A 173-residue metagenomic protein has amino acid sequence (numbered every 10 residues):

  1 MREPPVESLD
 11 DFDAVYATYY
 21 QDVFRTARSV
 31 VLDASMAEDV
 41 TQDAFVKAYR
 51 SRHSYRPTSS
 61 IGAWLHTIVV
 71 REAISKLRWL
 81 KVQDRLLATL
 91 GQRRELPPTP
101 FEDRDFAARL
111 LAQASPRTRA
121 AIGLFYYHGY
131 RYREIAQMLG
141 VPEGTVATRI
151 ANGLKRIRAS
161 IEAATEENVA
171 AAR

Functional and structural regions predicted by a protein language model:
R2-R25, E38-T41, Y49, R119: A short, charge-rich alpha-helical start-of-domain segment used by transcription regulators
V15-A34, S51, H66-V69, L111 (+1 more regions): Amphipathic, Lys/Arg- and hydrophobic-enriched alpha-helical face
Y20, F24, F45, S115 (+2 more regions): C-terminal flanking helix
Y20, R28, Q42-Y49, S59-V82 (+2 more regions): Σ70-family region 2.3-2.4 aromatic/basic alpha-helix that recognizes the −10 promoter and nucleates DNA melting
S35, R133, G144: Residues within helix-turn-helix
V70, I74, L139-E166: DNA-recognition helix of helix-turn-helix
S75, Q83-L111, R131, A170-A172: Internal acidic/polar
A121-F125: A short pre-motif secondary-structure segment
